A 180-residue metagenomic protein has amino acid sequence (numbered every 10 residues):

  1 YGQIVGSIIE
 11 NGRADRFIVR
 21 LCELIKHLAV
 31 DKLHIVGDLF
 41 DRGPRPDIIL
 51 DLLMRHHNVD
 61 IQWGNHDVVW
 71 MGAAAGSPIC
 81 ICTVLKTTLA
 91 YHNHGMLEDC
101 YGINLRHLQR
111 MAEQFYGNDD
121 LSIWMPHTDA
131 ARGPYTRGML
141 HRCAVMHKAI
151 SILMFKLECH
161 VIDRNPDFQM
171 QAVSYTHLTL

Functional and structural regions predicted by a protein language model:
Y1-C22: Low-complexity, highly charged intrinsically disordered N-terminal segments that act as targeting/localization
L33-I35, I61-Q62: Residue-level marker for buried hydrophobic side chains located in beta-strands that build the well-ordered beta-sheet
D38, N65: Divalent metal-coordination and catalytic microenvironments
P44-D51, G72-P78: Metal-dependent catalytic neighborhoods of phosphoester/phosphodiester hydrolases
I48-I61: A short alpha/beta connector and helix-capping loop motif
D67-W70: Short gly/pro/ser/thr-enriched loop/turn and capping motifs at secondary-structure boundaries
A73-W124: Extended charged low-complexity segments that act as oligomerization/scaffolding linkers
T176-T179: Conserved small/polar residues in nucleotide/adenosyl-binding loops
